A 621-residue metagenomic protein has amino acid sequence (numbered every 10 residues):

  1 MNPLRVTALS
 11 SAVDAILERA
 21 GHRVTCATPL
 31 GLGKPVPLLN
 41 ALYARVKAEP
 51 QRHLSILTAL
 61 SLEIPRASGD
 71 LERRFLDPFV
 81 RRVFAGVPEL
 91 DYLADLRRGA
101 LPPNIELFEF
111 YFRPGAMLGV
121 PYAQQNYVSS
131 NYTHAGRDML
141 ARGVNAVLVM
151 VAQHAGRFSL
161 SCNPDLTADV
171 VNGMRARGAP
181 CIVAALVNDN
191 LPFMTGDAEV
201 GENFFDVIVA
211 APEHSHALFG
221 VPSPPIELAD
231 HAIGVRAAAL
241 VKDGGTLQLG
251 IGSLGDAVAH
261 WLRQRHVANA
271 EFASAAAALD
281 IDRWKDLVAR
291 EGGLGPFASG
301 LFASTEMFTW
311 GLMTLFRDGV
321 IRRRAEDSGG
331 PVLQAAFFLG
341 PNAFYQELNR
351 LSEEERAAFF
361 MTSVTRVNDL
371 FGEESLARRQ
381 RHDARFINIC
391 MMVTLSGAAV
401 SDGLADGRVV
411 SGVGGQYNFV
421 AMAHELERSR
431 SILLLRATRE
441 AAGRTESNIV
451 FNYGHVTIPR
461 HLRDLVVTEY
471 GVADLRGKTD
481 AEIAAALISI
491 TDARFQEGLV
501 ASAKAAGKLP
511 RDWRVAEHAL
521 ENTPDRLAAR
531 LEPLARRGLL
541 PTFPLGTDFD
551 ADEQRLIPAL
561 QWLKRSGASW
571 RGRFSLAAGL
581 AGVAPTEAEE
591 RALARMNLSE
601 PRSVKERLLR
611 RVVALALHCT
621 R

Functional and structural regions predicted by a protein language model:
M1-R621: Conserved alpha/beta enzyme-core scaffold
